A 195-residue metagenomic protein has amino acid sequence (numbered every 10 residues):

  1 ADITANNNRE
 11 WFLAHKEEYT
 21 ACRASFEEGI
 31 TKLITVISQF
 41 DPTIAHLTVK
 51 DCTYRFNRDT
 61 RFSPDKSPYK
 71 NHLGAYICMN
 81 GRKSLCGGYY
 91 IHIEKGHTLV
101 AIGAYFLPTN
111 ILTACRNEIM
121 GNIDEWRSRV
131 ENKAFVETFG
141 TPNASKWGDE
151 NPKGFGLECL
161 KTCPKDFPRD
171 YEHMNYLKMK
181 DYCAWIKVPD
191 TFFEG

Functional and structural regions predicted by a protein language model:
T4-Y54: Active-site acidic/histidine clusters and adjacent loop/turn architecture that either coordinate catalytic ions
E10, E18, R55, R61 (+3 more regions): Residue-level preference for alpha-helix termini and adjacent loops
F26-E28, H46-V49, F62-P64, K153-E158: N-terminal start-of-chain detector that recognizes signal peptides and the immediate post-cleavage beginning
E27-L33, T60-Y69, K146-D149, K165-F167 (+1 more regions): Short, charged low-complexity intrinsically disordered segments located at boundaries of structured domains
S38-G88: Hydrophobic/aromatic-rich structural module bridging two neighboring secondary-structure elements via a short loop
G87-G195: Charged, low-complexity intrinsically disordered regions
